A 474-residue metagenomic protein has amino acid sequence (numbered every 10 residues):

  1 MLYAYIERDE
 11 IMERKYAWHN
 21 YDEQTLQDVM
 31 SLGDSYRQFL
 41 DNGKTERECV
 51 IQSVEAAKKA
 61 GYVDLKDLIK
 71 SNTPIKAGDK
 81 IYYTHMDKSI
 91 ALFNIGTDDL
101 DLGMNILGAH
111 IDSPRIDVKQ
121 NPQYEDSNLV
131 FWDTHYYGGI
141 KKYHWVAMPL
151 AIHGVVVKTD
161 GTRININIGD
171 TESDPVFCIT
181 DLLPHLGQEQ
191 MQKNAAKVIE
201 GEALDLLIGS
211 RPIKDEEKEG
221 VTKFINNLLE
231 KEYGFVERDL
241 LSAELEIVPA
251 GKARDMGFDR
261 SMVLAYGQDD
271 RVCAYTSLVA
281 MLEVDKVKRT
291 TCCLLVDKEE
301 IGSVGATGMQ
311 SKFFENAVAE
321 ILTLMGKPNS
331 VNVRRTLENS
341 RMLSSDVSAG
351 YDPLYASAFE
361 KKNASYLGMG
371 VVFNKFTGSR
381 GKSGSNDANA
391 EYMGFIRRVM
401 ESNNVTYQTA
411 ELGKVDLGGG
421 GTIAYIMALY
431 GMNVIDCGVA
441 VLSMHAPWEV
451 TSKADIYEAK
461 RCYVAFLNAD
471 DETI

Functional and structural regions predicted by a protein language model:
L2-I474: N-terminal hydrophobic/helix-forming segments and targeting peptides
